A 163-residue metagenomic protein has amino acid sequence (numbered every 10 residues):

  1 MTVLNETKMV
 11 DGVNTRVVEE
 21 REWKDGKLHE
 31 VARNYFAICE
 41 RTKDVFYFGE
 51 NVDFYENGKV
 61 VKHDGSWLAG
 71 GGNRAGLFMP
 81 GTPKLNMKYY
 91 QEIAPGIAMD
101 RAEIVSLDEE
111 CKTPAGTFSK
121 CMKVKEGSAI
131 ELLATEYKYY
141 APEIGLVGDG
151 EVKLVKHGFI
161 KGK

Functional and structural regions predicted by a protein language model:
M1-E40, F48-G49, M79-K163: Acidic, serine/threonine-rich low-complexity disordered tracts
G26-R74: An acidic-aromatic
